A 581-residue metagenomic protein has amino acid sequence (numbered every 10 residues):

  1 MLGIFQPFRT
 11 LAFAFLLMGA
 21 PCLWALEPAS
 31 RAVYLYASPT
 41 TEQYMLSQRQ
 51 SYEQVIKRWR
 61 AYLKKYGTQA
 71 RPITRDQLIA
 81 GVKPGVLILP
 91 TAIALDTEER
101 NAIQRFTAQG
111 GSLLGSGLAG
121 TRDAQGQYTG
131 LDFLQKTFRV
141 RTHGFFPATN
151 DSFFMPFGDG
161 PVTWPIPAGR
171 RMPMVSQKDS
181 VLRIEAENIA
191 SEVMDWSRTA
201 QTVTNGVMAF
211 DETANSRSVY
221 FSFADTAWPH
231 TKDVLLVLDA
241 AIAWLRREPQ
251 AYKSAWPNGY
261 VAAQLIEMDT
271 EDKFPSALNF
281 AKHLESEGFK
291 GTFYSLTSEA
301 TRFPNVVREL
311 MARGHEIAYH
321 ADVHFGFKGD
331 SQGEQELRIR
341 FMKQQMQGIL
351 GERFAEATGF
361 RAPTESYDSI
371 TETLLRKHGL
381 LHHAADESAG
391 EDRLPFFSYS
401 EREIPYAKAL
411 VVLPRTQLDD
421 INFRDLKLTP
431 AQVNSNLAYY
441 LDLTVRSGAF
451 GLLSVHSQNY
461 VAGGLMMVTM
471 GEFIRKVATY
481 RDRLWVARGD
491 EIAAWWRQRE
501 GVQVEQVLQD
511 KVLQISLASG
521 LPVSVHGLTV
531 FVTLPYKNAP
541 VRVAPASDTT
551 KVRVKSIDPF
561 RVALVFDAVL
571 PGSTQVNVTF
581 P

Functional and structural regions predicted by a protein language model:
A25-P84, S216, D225-A227, R247 (+3 more regions): Aromatic-Pro/Gly-enriched surface loop or interdomain linker that acts as a lid/target-recognition segment
I93-P165: A glycine-rich, often tryptophan-bearing local segment used as a flexible ligand/cofactor-contacting loop or short
T121-R122, R141, Y260-Q264, A281-P395 (+2 more regions): Metal-dependent polysaccharide deacetylase catalytic core of the NodB/CE4 family, i.e., the active-site-bearing domain
F146-A214, L410: Catalytic beta-strand/loop cores that center a nucleophilic Ser/Cys/Thr and support acyl-enzyme chemistry
P173-D179, A518-A539: Surface-exposed beta-strand/loop patches in extracellular or lumenal glycoproteins
G206-G259, V576-P581: Non-catalytic propeptide/linker segments at domain boundaries
F223, A263-E271, P414-E491: Catalytic grooves of carbohydrate-active enzymes
I557-P581: C-terminal beta-strand-rich structural cap/linker in extracellular carbohydrate-active enzymes
